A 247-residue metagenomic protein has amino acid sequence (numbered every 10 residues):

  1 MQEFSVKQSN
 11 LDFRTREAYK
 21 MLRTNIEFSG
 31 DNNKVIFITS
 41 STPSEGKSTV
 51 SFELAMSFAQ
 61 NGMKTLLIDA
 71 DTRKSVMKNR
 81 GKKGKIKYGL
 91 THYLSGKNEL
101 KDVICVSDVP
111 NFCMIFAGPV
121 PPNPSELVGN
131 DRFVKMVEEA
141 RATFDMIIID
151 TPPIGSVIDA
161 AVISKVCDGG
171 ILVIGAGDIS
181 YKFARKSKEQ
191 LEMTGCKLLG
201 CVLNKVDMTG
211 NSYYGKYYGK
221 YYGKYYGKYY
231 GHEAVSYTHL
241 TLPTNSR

Functional and structural regions predicted by a protein language model:
M1-L240: P-loop NTP-binding module
H239-R247: Single conserved hydrophobic/aromatic residue that forms the stacking wall/gate of nucleotide- or nucleobase-binding
